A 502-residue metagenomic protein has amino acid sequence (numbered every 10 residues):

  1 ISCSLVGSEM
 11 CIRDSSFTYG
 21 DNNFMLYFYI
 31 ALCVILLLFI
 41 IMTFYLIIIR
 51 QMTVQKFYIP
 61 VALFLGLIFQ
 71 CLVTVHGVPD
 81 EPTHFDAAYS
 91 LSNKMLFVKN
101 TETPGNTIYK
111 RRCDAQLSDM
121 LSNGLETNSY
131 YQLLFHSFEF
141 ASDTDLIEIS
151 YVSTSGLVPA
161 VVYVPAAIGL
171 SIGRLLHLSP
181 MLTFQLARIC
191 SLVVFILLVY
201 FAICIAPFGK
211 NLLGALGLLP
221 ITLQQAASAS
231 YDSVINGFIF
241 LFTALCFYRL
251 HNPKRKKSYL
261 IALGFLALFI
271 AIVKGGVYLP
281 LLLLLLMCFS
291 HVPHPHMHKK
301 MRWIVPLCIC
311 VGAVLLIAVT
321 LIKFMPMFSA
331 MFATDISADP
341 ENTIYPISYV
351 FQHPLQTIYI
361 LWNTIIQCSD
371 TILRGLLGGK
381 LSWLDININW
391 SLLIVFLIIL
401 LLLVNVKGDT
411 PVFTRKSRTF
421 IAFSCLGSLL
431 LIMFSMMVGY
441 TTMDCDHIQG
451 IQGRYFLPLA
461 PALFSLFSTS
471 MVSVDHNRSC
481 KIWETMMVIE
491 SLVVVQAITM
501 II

Functional and structural regions predicted by a protein language model:
I1-I12: Single conserved hydrophobic/aromatic residue that forms the stacking wall/gate of nucleotide- or nucleobase-binding
M25, A141, A318-K407: Membrane-lumen/periplasm interface segments of multi-pass, membrane-embedded glycan/lipid transferases
I40-F44, L182-F208: Transmembrane-helix motifs of polytopic, lipid-linked glycan transferases
T53, L178-M181, Y200-P220: Transmembrane-helix signature of polytopic, membrane-embedded enzymes that assemble or transfer cell-envelope glycans
M95-L186: Interfacial juxtamembrane loops and adjacent helix segments that form the catalytic/substrate-binding surfaces
Q224, Y259-G275, P280-L286: Membrane-interface alpha helices of multi-pass inner-membrane proteins
S228-I235: Short acidic/glycine- and proline-prone juxtamembrane loop motifs at membrane-interface regions of multi-pass membrane
L245-R255, Y278-A313: Perimembrane helix-loop-helix junctions
